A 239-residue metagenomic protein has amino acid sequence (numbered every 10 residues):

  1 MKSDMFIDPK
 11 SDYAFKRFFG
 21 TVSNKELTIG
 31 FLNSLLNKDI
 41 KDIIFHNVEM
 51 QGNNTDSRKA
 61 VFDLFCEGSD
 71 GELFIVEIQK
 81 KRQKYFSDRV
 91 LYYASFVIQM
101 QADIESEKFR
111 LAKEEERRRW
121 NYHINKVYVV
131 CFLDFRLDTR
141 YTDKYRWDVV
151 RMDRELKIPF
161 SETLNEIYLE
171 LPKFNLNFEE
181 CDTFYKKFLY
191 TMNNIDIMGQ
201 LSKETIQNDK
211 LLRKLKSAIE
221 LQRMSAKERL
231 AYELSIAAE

Functional and structural regions predicted by a protein language model:
M1-N165, N175: Accessory alpha/beta interaction modules
K2-D4, F65, D70-Q79, K186 (+1 more regions): Short, charged alpha-helical interaction segments and adjacent helix-coil junctions
A14-F18, K126, C131-D134, K144-R146 (+6 more regions): Residue-level preference for alpha-helix termini and adjacent loops
G20-N24, L91, E179, S217 (+2 more regions): Short capping/connector residues at structural and topological boundaries
V22, L35, L133, P172 (+2 more regions): Generic structural signal for hydrophobic core residues of well-folded globular domains
N24-K25, I29, H123, C181 (+3 more regions): A structural signal for well-ordered alpha-helical scaffolds and beta->alpha junctions
D153-P172, T183-N194: Low-complexity, glycine/alanine/valine/leucine- and proline-rich hydrophobic stretches
